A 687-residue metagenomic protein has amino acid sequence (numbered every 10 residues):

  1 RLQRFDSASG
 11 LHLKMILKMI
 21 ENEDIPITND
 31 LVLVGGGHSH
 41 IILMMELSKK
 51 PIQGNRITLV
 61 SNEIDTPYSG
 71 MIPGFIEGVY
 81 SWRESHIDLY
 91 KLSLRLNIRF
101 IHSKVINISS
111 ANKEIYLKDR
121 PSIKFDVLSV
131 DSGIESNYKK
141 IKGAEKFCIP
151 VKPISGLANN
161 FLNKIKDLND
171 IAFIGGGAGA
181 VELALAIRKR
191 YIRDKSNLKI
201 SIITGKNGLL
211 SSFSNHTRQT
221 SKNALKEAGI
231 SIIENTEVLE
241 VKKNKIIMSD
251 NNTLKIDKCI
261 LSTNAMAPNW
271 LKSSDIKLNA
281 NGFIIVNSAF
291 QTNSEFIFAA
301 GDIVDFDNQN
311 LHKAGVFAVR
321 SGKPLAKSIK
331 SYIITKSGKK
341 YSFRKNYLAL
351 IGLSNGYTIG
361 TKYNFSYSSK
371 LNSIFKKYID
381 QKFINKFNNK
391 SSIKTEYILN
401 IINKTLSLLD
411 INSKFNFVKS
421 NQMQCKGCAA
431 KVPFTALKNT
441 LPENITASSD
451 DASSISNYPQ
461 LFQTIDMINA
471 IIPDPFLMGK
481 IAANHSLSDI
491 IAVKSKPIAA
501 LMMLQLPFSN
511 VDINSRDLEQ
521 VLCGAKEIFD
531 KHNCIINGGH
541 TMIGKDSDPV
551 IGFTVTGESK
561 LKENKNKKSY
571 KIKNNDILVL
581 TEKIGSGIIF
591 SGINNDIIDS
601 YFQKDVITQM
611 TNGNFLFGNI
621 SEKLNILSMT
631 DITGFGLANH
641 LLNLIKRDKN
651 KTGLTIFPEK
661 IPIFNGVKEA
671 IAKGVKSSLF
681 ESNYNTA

Functional and structural regions predicted by a protein language model:
L17-R99, V181-F213: Beta1-alpha1 glycine-rich phosphate/pyrophosphate-binding loop at the start of Rossmann-like nucleotide-binding domains
L17-T28, R95-A172, R193, T253 (+1 more regions): FAD-binding core/adjacent interface of flavoenzyme oxidoreductases
F100-I108, I123, I192-N287: A Rossmann-like FAD-binding core segment of flavoenzymes
K146-D167, T253-R320, K327, S448: FAD-site-proximal beta/loop scaffold in flavoenzymes
N355-S413: C-terminal auxiliary extensions adjacent to catalytic cores
N412-V493, K573-V579: N-terminal glycine-rich phosphate/pyrophosphate-binding loops that anchor nucleotide-derived ligands and cofactors
A436, S509-I535, G544-P549, K623-L624 (+2 more regions): Glycine-/charge-enriched secondary-structure boundary and capping motifs
N457-I472, K496-I598: Glycine-rich anion-binding loops of enzyme active sites
